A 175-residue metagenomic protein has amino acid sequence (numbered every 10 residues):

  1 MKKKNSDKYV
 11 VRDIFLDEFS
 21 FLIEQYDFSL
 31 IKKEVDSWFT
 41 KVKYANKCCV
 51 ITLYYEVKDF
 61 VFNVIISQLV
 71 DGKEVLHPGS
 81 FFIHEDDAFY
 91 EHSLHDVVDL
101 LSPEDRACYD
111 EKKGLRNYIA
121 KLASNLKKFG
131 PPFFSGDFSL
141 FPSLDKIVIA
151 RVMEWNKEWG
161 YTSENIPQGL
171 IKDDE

Functional and structural regions predicted by a protein language model:
M1-E18, L30-E175: Intrinsically disordered, low-complexity regulatory regions enriched in serine/threonine/proline and acidic residues
